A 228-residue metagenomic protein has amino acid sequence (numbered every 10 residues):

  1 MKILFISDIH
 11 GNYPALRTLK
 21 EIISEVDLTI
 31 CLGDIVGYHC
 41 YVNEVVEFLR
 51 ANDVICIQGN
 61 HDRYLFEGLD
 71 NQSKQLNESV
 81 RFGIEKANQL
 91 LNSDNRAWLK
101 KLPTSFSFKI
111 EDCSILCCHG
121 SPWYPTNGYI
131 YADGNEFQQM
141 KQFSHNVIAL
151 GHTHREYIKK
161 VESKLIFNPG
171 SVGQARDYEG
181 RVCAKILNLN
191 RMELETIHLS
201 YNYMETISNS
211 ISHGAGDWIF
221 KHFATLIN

Functional and structural regions predicted by a protein language model:
M1-L4, F108-L116, V161-L165, R191-E193: Beta-strand-turn-beta hairpins that frame and shape the catalytic cleft of phosphate-ester-processing enzymes
K2-S93: Core catalytic region of metal-dependent phosphoesterases/phosphodiesterases, especially metallo-beta-lactamase-like
H10-A15, G37-C40, H61-F66, W123-P125 (+2 more regions): Active-site environment of divalent metal-dependent phosphoester hydrolases
Q75-E78, E111-F143, A175: Active-site-proximal segments of metal-dependent phosphoesterases and phosphodiesterases across multiple
S79-S114: Metallo-beta-lactamase
F82-E85, G120-I130, S208, A224: Active-site-proximal loop/helix segment associated with metal-binding centers of metalloenzymes
A132-K159, K164-F167: Anionic-ligand binding region
K160-N228: Acidic, His/Gly-rich catalytic cores of divalent-metal-dependent hydrolytic chemistry
